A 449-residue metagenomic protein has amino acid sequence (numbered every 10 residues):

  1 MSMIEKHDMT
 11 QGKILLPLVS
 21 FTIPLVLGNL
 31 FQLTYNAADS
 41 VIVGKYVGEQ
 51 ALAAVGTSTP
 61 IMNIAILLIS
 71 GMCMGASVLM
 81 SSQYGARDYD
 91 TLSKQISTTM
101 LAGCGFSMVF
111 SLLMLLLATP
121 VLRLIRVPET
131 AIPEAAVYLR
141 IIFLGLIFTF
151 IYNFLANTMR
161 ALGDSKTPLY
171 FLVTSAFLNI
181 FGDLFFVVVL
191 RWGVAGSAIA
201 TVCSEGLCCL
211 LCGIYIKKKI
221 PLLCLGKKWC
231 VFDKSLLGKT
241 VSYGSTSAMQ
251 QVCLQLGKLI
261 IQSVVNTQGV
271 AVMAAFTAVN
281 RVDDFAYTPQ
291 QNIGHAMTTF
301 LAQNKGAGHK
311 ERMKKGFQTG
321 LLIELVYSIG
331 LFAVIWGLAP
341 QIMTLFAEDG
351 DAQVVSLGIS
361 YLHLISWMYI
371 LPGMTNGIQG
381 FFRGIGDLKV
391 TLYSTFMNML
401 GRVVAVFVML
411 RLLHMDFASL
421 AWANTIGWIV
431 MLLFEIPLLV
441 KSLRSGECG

Functional and structural regions predicted by a protein language model:
M1-T22, M80-G145, V189-S245, L301-M368 (+1 more regions): Short alpha-helical transmembrane segments in multi-pass integral membrane proteins
L25-V78, I142-T149, G238-N304, E324-F332 (+4 more regions): Transmembrane helix-bundle signature of multi-pass secondary active exporters and lipid flippases
A37, Y46-E49, Q83-A86, A161-L162 (+5 more regions): Helix-loop interface residues and adjacent transmembrane-helix termini in multi-pass membrane transporters, primarily
A37-S40, L112, F154-T158, F177-F185 (+5 more regions): Alpha-helical transmembrane segments of multipass membrane proteins
L52-L112, T149-P168, A275-A339, P372-G386 (+1 more regions): Small-residue-rich hydrophobic transmembrane alpha-helices
I64-L67, N179-D183, C208-G213, F285-T288 (+3 more regions): Hydrophobic transmembrane alpha-helices of multi-pass small-molecule transporters
C73, I142-R160, P168-A176, S197-L210 (+4 more regions): Short runs within selected transmembrane alpha-helices of multi-pass transporters and secretion channels
